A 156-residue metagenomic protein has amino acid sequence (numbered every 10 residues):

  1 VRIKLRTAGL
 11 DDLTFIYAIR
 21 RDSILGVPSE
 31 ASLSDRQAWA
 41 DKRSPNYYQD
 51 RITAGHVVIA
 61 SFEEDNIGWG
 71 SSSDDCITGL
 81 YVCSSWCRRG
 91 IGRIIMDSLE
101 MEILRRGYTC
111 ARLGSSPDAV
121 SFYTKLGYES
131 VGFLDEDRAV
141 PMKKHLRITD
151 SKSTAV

Functional and structural regions predicted by a protein language model:
V1-D11, R147-V156: Conserved N-terminal entry element of GNAT/NAT acetyltransferase domains
R21-N46: Conserved GNAT-fold acetyl-CoA-binding loop/helix
G55-G68: Conserved beta-hairpin
S73-S85, V140: Conserved acetyl-CoA binding element of GNAT-fold acetyltransferases
W86, G90-S98: Conserved acetyl-CoA pyrophosphate-binding loop and the N-cap/start of the following alpha-helix in GNAT-like
I103-S116: Conserved GNAT acetyl-CoA-binding A-motif
R112-G114, E129-K143: Conserved catalytic-core motifs of GNAT/GCN5-like acyltransferases
Y123, Y128: Conserved active-site tyrosine of GNAT-family acetyltransferases
